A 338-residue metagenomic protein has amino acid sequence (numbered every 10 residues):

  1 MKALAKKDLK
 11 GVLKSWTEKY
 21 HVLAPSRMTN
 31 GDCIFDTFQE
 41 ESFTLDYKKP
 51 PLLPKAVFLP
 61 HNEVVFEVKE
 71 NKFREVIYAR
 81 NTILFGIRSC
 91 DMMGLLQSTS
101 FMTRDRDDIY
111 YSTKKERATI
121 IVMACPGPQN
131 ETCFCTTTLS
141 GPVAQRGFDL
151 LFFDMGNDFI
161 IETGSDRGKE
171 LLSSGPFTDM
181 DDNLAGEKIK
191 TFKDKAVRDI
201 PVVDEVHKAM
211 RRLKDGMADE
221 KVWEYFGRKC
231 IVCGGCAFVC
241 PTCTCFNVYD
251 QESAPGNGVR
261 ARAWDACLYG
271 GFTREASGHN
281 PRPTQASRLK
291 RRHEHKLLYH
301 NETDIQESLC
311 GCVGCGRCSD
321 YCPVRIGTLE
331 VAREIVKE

Functional and structural regions predicted by a protein language model:
M1-L213: Iron-sulfur-associated redox domains of electron-transfer enzymes in respiratory and anaerobic energy metabolism
R88-S89, P241-T244, P323: Short glycine-/small-residue-rich Rossmann-like dinucleotide-binding loops
V206-R228, F246-E338: Ferredoxin-type iron-sulfur electron-transfer modules in oxidoreductases and energy-metabolism complexes
G227-A237: Extended amphipathic alpha-helical segments enriched in small hydrophobics
G235-Q251: Internal helical hairpin/lid segments
